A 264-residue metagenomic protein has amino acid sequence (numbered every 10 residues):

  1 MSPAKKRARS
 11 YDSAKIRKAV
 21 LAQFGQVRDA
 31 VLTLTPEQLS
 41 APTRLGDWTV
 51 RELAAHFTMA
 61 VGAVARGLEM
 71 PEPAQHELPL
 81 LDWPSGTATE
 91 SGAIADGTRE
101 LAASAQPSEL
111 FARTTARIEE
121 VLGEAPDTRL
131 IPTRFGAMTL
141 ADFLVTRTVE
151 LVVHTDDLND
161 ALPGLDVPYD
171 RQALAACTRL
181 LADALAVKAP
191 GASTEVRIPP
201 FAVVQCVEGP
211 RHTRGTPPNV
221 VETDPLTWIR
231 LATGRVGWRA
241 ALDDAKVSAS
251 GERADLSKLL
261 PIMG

Functional and structural regions predicted by a protein language model:
S2-E52: An N-terminal domain-cap segment
S2-K15, G62-A116: Short, helix-capping/interhelical loops that line the mouth of catalytic, cofactor-, or ligand-binding pockets
S2-K6, S85-T89, R214-G264: C-terminal interaction segments
R17-V20, V50, S108-T115, L144 (+2 more regions): Hydrophobic packing residues in well-ordered alpha-helices of helical domains and bundles
S40-L80, L130-R179: Short, contiguous alpha-helical
I94-R147: Internal, conserved structured core segments that host functional sites
Q172-P200: A glycine-rich beta-turn/hairpin centered on an aromatic-Pro dipeptide
A189-T227: Glycine/small-residue-rich hydrophobic helix-like segments
